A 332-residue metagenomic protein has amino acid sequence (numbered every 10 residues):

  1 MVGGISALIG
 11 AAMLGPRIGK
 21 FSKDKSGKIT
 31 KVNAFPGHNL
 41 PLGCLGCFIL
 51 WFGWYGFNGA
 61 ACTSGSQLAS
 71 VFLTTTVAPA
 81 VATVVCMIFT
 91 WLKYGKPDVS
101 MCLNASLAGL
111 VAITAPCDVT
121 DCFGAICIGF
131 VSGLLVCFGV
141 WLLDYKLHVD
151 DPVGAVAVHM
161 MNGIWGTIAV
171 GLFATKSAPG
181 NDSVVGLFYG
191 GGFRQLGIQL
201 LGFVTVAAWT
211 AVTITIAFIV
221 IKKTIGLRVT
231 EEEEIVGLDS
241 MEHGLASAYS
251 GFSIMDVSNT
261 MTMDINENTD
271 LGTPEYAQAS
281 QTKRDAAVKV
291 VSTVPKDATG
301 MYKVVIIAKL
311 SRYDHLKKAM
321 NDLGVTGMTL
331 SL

Functional and structural regions predicted by a protein language model:
M1-K289: Glycine- and aromatic-enriched membrane alpha-helices
T293-L332: Cytosolic regulatory regions of ion transport systems
